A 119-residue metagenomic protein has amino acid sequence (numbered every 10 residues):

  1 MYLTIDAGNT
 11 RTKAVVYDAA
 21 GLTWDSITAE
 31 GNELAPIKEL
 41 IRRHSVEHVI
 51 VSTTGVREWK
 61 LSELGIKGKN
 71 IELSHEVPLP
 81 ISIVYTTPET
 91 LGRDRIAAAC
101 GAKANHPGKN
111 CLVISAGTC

Functional and structural regions predicted by a protein language model:
M1-R11, V15, G21-L112: Nucleotide/phosphate-binding catalytic cleft detector across ATP-hydrolyzing and phosphate-transferring enzymes
